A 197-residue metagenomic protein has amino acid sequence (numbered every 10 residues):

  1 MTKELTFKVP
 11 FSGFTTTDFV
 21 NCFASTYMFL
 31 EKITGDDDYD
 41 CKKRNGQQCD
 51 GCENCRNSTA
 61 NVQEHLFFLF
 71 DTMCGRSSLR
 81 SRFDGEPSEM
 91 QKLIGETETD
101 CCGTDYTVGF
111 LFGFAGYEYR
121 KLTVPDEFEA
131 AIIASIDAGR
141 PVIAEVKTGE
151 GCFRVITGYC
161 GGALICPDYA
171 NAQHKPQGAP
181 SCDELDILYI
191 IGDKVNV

Functional and structural regions predicted by a protein language model:
T2-L122: Cysteine-nucleophile protease catalytic domains, especially the papain-like/related folds used in DUB/UBL proteases
Q48, V146-G151, I191-K194: Short, flexible beta-strand-to-coil junctions
C52, G161-V197: Noncatalytic regulatory segments and standalone regulatory/sensor domains
G103-Y117, I143, G178-K194: The feature primarily captures lumenal catalytic ectodomains of type II secretory-pathway glycosyltransferases
T123-A131: Mixed-charge, Lys/Arg-rich low-complexity intrinsically disordered regions
I132-G139: Soluble sensory domains of the PAS superfamily and closely related sensory modules
I143-N171: Catalytic nucleophile-His microenvironment captured as a short glycine-rich beta-strand/loop that brackets
